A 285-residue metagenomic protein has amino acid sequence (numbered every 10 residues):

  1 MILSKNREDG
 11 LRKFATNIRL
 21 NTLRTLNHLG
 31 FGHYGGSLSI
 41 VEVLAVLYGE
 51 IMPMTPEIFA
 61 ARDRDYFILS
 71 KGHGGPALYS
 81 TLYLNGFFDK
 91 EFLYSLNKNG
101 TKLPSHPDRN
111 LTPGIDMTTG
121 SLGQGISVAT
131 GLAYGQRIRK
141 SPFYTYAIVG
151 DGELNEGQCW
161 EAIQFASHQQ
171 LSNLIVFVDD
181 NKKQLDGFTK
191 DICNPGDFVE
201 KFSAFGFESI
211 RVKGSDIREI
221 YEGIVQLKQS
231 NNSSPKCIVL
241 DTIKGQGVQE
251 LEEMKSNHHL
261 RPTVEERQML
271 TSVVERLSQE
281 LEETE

Functional and structural regions predicted by a protein language model:
I2-G75: N-terminal amphipathic, basic-rich helices that act as targeting or association modules
S4, E8-L11, A15, R19 (+10 more regions): Generic structural signal for well-ordered, non-membrane alpha-helical segments in soluble metabolic enzymes
L26-G30, L82, G206-S209: Short amphipathic alpha-helical interaction patches enriched in hydrophobic/aromatic residues with interspersed Lys/Arg
V41-V46, P76-S80, I126-Y134: Contiguous, well-ordered alpha-helical segments that form the cores/surfaces of helical PPI scaffolds
M52-A60, R64-Y66, H106-E285: Glycine-rich ThDP/TPP pyrophosphate-binding loop and its adjacent helix/strand module within ThDP-dependent enzymes
H73-G75, N85, K102-L103: A short acidic, glycine/proline-enriched capping/turn motif at secondary-structure boundaries, especially helix N-cap
Y79-F88: Alpha-helical support elements that line or immediately flank enzyme active sites and cofactor-binding pockets
D89-D108: Anionic-ligand anchoring segments at beta-strand to alpha-helix junctions in alpha/beta enzyme folds, i.e., glycine
